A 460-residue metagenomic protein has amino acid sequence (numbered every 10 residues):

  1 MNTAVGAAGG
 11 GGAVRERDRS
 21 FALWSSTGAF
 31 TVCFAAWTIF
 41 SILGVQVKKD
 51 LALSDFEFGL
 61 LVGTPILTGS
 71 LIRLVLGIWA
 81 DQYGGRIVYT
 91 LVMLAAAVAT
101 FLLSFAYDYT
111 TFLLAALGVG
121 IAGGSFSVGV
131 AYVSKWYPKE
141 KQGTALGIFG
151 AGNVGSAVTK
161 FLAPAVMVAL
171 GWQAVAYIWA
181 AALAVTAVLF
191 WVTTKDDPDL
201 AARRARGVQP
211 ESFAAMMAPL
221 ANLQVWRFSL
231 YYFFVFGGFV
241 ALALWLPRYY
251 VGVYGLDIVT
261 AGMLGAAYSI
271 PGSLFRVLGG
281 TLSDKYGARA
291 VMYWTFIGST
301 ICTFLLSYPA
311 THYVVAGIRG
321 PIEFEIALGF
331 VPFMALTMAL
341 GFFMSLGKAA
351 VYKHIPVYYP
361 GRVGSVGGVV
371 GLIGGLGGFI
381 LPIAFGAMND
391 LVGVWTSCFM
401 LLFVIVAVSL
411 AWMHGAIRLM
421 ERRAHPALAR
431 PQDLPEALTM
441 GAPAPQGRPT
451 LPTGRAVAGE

Functional and structural regions predicted by a protein language model:
F40-S41, L223-L274, K348: Extracytoplasmic gate region of multi-pass secondary transporters
A52, G84, F105-T110, P138 (+3 more regions): Helix-breaking motifs and short loop linkers at transmembrane-helix boundaries and internal kinks in secondary membrane
L71-T110: Conserved MFS/SLC helix-loop-helix module at the cytosolic interface between two early adjacent transmembrane helices
A115-G152: Cytoplasmic helix-loop-helix junction between adjacent transmembrane helices in 12-TM secondary transporters
I148-P198: Helix-loop-helix hairpin linking two adjacent transmembrane segments in secondary transporters
A174-W191, S397-G415: Symmetry-related core transmembrane helices of the 12-TM Major Facilitator Superfamily/SLC fold
W191-M217, R422-P435: Flexible cytoplasmic inter-helical loops of multi-pass small-molecule transporters
R289-V351: C-terminal transmembrane helical hairpin of 12-TM major facilitator-type secondary transporters
